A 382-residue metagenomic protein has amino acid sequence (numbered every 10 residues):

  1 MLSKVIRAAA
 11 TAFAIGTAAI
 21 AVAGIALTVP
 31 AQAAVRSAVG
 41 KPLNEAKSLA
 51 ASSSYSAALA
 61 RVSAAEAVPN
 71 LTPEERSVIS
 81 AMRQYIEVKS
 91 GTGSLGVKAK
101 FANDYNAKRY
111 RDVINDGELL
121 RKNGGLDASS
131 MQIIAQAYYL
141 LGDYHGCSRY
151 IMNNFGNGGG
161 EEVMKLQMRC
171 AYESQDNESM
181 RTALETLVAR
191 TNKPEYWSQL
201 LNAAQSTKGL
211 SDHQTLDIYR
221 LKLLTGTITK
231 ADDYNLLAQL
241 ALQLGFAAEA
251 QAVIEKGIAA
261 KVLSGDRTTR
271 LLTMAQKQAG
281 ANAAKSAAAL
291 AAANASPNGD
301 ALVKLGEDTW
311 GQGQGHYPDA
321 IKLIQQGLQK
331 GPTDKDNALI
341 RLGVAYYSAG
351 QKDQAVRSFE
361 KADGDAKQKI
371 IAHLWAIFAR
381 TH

Functional and structural regions predicted by a protein language model:
L2-V5, A9, F13, A18-V35 (+5 more regions): Long, contiguous interaction/recruitment modules in multidomain scaffold/adaptor proteins
K4-A8, F13, V22-Y110, N115 (+2 more regions): N-terminal leader/linker segments that initiate helical-solenoid repeat arrays
A34-N44, P73-I79, K89-A99, R109-D112 (+12 more regions): Generic helix N-cap/helix-start motif at coil->alpha-helix transitions
A46, Q84, F101, A135 (+6 more regions): Conserved small-residue packing positions in alpha-helical repeats and bundles
L49, E87, D104, Y138 (+7 more regions): Residue at a conserved register position within TPR or TPR-like alpha-solenoid repeats
S52, S90, A107, L141 (+5 more regions): Structural motif corresponding to the intra-repeat A-B loop/turn of tetratricopeptide repeats
R61-A64, T92-F101, R111-L120, Y144-F155 (+6 more regions): Alpha-helical repeat scaffolds
N298-H382: C-terminal soluble interaction/assembly domains
